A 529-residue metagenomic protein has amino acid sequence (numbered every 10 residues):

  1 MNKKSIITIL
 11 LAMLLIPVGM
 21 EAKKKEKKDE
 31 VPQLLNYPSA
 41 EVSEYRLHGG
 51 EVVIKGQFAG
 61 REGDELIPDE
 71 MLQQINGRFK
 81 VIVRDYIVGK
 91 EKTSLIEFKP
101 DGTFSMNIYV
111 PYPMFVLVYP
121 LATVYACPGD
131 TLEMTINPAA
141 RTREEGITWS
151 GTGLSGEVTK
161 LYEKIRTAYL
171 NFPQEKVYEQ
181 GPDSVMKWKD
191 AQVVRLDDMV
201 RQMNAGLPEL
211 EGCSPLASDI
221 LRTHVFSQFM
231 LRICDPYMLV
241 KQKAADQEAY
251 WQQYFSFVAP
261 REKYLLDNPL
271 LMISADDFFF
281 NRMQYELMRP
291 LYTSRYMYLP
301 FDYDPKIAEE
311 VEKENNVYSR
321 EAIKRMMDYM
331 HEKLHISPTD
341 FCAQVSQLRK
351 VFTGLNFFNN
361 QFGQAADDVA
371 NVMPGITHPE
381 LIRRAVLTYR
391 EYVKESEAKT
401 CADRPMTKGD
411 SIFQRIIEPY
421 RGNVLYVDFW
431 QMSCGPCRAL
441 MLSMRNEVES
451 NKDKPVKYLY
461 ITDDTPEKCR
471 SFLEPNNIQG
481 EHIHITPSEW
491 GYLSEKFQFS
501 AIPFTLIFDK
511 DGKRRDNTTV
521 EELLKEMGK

Functional and structural regions predicted by a protein language model:
M1-K27: Bacterial Sec-dependent N-terminal signal peptides
K23-L216: A non-transmembrane, solvent-exposed segment enriched in polar/low-complexity residues
G102, I478, I485-G528: Thiol/disulfide oxidoreductase modules built on the thioredoxin-like
P138-G422: Oxidative protein folding and maturation machinery
R421, D428-N446: Conserved redox-active cysteine motifs that mediate thiol-disulfide chemistry, especially di-cysteine Cys-X(1-2)-Cys
R421-L425, D453-K457, N477-E481, K510: Loop/turn elements at helix/coil->beta-strand transitions in domains of secreted/extracellular proteins
F429-Q431, I461-D464, I485: Active-site-proximal beta-strand/loop segments in catalytic clefts of secreted hydrolases
A439-N476, E489-L493: Structural microenvironment flanking redox-active thiols in thiol-disulfide oxidoreductases
